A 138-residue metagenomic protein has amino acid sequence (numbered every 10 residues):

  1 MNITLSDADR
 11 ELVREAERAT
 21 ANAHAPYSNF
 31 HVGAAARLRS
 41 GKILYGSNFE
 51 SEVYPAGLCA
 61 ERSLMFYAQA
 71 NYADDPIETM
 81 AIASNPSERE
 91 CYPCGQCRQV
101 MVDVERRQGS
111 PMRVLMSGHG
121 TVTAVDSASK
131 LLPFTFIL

Functional and structural regions predicted by a protein language model:
M1-N22, D75-L138: C-terminal binding/interaction regions
A25-S28: Short loop/turn motifs at secondary-structure junctions and domain boundaries
H31-L38: Short beta-strand scaffold segments in enzyme catalytic cores
L38-S40, G118-H119: Short acidic-glycine loop/turn motifs at beta-strand connectors
S40-S51, P76-M80: Glycine/charged-rich beta-loop-alpha catalytic/anionic-binding loops adjacent to active sites
N48-R62: Compact, glycine-rich, soluble single-domain proteins
C59, S63, Q96-Q99: Short amphipathic alpha-helical face segments that pack within enzyme cores and frequently flank/anchor catalytic
A60, M65-A81: Short, solvent-exposed cationic patches
